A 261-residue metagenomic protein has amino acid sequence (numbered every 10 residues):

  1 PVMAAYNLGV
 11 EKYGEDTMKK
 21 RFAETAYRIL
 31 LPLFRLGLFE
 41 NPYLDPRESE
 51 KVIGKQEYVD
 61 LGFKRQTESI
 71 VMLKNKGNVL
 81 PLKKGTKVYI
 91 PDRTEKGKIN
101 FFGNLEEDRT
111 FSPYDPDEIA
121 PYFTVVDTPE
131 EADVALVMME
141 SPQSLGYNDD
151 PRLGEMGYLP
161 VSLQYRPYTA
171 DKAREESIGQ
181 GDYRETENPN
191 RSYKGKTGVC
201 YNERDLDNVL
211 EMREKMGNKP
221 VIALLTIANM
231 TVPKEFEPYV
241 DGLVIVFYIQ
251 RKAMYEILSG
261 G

Functional and structural regions predicted by a protein language model:
P1-K20, E24, L31, V52-I53 (+1 more regions): C-terminal non-catalytic regions of proteins with extracellular/luminal or membrane-system context
Y27, F34-S49: Conserved, charged catalytic cores of large soluble enzymes
